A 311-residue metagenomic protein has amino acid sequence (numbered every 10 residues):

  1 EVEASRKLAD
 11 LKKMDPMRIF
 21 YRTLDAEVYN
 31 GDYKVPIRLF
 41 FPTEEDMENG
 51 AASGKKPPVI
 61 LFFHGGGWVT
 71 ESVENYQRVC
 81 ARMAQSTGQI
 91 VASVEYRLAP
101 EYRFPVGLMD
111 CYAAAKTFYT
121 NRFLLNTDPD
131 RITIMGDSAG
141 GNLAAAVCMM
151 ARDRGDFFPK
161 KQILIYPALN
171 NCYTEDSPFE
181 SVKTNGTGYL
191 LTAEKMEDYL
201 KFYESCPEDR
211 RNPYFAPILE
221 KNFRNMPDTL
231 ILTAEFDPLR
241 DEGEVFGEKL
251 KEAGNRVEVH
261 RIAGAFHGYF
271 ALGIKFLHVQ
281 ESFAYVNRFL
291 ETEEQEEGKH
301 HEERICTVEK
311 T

Functional and structural regions predicted by a protein language model:
E1-P42, D209, Q295-T311: A glycine/proline-hinged amphipathic helix-loop "lid/cap" segment that gates access to hydrophobic ligand pockets
I37, L61, M83, F104-L169 (+5 more regions): Short strand-loop-helix active-site module centered on a catalytic nucleophile
I37-K56, I218-F223: Short beta-strand-to-loop junctions in surface cap/lid or active-site-entrance loops
K55-G65: Short beta-strand element of the alpha/beta-hydrolase
E74-S93: Short amphipathic alpha-helix adjacent to the substrate-entry channel of hydrolases
M149-E208: Hydrolase active-site cap/lid region
S205-A263: Serine-hydrolase catalytic core
I274-E309: Catalytic active-site module of serine/aspartate enzymes centered on a nucleophile-bearing elbow/loop
